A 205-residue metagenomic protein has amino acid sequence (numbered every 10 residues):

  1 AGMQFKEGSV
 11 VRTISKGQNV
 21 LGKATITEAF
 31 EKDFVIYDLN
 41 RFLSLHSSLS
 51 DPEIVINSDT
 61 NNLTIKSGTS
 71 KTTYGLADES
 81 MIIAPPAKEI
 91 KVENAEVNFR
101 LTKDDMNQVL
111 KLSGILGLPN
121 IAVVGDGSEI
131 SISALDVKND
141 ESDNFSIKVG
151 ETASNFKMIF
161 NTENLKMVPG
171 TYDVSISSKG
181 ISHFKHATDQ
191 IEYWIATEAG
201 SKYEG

Functional and structural regions predicted by a protein language model:
A1-L76, A95-G205: DNA polymerase processivity clamps
A77-F99: Long, charge-dense
